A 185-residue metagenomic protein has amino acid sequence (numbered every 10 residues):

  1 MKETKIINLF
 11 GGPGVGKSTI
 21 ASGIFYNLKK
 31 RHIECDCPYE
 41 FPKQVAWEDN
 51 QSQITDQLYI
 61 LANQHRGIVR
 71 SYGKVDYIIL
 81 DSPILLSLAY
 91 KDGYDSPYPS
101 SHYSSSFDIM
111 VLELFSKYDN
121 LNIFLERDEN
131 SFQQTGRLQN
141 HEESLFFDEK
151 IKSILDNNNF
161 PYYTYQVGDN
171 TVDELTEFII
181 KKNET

Functional and structural regions predicted by a protein language model:
M1-T4: Phosphate-binding P-loop
L9: Hydrophobic anchor at the beta1->P-loop junction of P-loop NTPases
G14: Walker A (P-loop) phosphate-binding loop of P-loop NTPases
K17: Conserved lysine of the Walker
I20: Hydrophobic positions on the alpha1 helix immediately C-terminal to the Walker A/P-loop
F25-R66: Conserved substrate/cofactor phosphate-moiety recognition/catalytic segment in nucleotide-dependent phosphotransferases
N50-Y98: Conserved nucleotide-sensing/catalytic segment adjacent to the nucleotide-binding pocket in NTP-handling enzymes
D95-N170, E177, N183: A glycine- and Lys/Arg-enriched "phosphate-lid" helix/loop adjacent to the NTP-binding pocket of small-molecule kinases
